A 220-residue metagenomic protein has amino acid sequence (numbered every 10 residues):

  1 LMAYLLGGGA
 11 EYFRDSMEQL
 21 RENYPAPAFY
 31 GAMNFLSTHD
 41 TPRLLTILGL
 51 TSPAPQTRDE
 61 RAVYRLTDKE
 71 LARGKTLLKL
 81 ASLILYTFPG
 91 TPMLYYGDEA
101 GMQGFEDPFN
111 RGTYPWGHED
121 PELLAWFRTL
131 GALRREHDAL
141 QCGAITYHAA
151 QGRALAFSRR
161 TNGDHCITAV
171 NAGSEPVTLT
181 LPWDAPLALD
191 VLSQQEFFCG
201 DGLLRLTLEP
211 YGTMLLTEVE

Functional and structural regions predicted by a protein language model:
L1-D107, R159-R160, T168, A172-T178: Conserved alpha/beta catalytic core and glycan-binding cleft of carbohydrate-active enzymes
G74-K75, T87-L94, D98-E220: Carbohydrate-interacting/catalytic domains
